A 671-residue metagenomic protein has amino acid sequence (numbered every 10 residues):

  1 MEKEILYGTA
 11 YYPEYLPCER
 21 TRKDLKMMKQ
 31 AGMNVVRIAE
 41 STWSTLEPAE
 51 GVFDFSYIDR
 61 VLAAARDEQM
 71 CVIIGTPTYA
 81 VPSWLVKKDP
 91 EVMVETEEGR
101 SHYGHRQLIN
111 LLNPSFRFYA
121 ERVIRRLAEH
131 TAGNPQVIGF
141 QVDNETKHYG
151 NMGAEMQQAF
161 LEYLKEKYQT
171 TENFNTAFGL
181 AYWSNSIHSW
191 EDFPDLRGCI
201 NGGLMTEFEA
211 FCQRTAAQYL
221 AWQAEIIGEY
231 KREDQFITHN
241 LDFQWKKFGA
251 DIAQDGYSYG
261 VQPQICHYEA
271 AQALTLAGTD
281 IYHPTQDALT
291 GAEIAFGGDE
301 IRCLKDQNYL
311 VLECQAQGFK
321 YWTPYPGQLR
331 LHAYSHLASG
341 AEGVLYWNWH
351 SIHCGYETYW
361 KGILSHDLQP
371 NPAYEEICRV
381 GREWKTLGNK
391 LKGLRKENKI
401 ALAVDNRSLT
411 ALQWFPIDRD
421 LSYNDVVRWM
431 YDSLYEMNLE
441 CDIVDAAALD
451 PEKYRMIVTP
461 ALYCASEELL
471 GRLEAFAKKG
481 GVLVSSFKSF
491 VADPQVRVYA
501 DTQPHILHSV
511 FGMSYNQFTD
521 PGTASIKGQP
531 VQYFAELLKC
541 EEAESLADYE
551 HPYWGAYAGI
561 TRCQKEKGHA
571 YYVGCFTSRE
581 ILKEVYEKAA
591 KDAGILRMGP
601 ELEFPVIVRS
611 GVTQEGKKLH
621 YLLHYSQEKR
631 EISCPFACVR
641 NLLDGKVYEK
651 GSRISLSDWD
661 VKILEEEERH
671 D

Functional and structural regions predicted by a protein language model:
M1-R37, P48, A63, K390: N-terminal carbohydrate-binding accessory modules
K3-I5, G32-N34, R66-V72, G133-I138 (+6 more regions): Short, well-ordered coil/turn segments that N-cap beta-strands
Y7-L16, S41-S56, H102-E121, E145-G150 (+6 more regions): The substrate-binding groove and active-site-proximal loops of carbohydrate-active enzymes, especially glycoside
T9, M28, V36, A65 (+7 more regions): Conserved, mostly hydrophobic/aromatic
Y15-Q30, Q254-A270, Y325-A333, A446: Short, acidic/polar
K23-K29, R37-S101, Q223-K231: Aromatic-lined substrate-binding rim segments of carbohydrate-active enzymes
E97-D287, G291-E293: Polysaccharide-binding and catalytic clefts of secreted carbohydrate-active enzymes
E233, A271-D671: Carbohydrate-binding surfaces of carbohydrate-active enzymes
